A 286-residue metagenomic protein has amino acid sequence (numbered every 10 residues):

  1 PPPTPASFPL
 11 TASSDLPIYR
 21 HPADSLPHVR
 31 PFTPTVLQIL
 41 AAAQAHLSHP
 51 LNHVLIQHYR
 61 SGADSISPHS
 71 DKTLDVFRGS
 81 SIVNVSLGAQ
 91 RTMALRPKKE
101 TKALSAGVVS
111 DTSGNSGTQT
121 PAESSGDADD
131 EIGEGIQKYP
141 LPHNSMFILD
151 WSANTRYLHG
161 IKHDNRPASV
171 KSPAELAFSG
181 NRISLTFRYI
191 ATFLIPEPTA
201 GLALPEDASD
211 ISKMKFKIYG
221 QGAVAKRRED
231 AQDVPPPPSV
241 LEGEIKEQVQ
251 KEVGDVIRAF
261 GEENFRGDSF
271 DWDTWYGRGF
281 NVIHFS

Functional and structural regions predicted by a protein language model:
P1-S286: Non-heme Fe(II) oxygenase metal-center motifs and adjacent flexible, charged/small-residue loops
